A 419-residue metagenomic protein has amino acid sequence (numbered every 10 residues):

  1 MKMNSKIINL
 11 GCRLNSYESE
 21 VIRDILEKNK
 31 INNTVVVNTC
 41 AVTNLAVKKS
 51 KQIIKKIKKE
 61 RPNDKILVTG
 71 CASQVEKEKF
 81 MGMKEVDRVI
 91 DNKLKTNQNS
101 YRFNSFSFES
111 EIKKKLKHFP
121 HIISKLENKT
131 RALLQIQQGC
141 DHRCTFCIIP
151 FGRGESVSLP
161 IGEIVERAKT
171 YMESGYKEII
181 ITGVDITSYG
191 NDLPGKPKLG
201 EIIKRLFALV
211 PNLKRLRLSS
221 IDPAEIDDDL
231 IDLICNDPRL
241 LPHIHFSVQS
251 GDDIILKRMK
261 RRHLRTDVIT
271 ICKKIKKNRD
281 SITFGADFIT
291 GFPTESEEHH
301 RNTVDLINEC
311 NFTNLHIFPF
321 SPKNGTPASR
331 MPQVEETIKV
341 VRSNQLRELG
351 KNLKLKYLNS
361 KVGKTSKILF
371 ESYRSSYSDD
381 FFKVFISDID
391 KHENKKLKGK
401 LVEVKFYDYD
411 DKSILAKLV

Functional and structural regions predicted by a protein language model:
M1-Y189, K204, D229, L240 (+7 more regions): Proteins enriched for Cys/Gly/acidic motifs involved in redox and nucleic-acid/cofactor modification
D87, K177, K214, T313 (+1 more regions): Short acidic/polar active-site loop segments enriched in Thr and Asp
V157-V165, I221-I231, F292-R301: Active-site glycine- and acidic-residue-rich loops that bind and position anionic ligands or nucleotide-like cofactors
E173, G200-L216, D227-I289: Radical SAM/AdoMet-radical enzyme domain recognition
G183-D192, E225-D229, V248-M259, T290-E297 (+3 more regions): Flexible glycine/acidic-rich beta-alpha junction loops that bind and position SAM and/or redox cofactors in anaerobic
P194-F207, D228-P242, E295-F312, E336-V341 (+1 more regions): Short, electropositive alpha-helical surface patch
F246, D287, I307, L315 (+3 more regions): Hydrophobic, well-ordered secondary-structure elements that form the walls of internal hydrophobic environments
R330-V419: Terminal RNA-binding accessory module
